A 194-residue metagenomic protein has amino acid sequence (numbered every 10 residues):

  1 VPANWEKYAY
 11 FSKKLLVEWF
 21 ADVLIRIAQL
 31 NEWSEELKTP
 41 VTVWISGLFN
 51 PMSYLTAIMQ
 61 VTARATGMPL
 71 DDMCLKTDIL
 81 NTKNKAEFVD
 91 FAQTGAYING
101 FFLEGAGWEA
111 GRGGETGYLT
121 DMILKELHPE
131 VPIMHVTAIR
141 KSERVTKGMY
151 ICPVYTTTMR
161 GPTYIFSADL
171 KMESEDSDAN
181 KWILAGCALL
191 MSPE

Functional and structural regions predicted by a protein language model:
P2-E194: Long C-terminal appendages of very large multidomain proteins
